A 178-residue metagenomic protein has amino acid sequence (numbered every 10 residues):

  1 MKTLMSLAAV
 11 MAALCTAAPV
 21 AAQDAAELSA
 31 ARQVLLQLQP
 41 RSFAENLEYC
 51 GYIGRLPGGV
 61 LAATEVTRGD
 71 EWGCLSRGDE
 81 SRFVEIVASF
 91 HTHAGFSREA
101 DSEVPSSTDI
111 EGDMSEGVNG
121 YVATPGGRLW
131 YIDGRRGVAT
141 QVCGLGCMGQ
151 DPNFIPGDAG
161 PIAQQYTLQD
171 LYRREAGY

Functional and structural regions predicted by a protein language model:
M1, V20-Q23: N-terminal accessory segments that precede or flank the first globular/catalytic domain
M1-A8: Bacterial N-terminal signal peptides that target proteins for export
A9-V10, V20: Cleavable N-terminal signal peptides
T16-A18: N-terminal signal peptide c-region/cleavage motif recognized by signal peptidases
Q23-A25, S76-A88, T92-Y178: Active-site-proximal loop/helix of nucleotide/amide-processing enzymes and allied scaffolds
Q23-D70: N-terminal secretory signal peptides
E65-V66, W72-E80: Exposed aromatic-hydrophobic patches
